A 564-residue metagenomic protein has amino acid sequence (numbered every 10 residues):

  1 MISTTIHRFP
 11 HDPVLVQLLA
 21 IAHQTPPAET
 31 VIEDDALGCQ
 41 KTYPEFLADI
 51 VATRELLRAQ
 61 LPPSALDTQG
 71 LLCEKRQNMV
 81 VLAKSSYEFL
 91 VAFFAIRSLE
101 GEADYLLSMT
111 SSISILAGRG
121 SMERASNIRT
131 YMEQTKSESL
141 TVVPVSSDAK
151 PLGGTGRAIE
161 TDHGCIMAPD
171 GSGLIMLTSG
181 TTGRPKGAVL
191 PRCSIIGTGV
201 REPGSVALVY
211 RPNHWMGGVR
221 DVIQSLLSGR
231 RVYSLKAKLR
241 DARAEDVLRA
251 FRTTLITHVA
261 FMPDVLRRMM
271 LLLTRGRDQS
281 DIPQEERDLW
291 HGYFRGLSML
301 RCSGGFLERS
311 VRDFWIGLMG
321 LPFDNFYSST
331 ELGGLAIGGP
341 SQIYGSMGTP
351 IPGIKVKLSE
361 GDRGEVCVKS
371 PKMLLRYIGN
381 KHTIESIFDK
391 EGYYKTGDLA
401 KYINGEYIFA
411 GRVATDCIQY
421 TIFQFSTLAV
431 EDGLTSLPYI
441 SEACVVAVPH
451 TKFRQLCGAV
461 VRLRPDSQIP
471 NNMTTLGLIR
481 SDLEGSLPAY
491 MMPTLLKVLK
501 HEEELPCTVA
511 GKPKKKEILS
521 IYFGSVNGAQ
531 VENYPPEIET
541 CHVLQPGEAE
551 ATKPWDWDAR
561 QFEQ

Functional and structural regions predicted by a protein language model:
C39, L56-D104, V209-P212, Q424: Conserved AMP-binding/adenylate-forming
Q40-P44, G164-M167, S172-G199: Conserved AMP-binding A3 loop
L99-I166, P465: Structural core segment of the AMP-binding/adenylate-forming
I196-V206, H214-S280: Conserved AMP-binding/adenylation subdomain of ANL enzymes
L227, T257-H258, L272-Y344, K355: Gly/Ser/Thr-rich phosphate-binding loop
S346-P352, G361-I387, Y420-F425: Conserved ATP/PPi-binding loop(s) of AMP-dependent carboxylate-activating enzymes
S370, R376, L399-M491: AMP-binding/adenylate-forming catalytic core of the ANL superfamily
C444-H450, G458-V460, R480-Q564: Conserved C-terminal "lid"/linker of ANL adenylate-forming enzymes
